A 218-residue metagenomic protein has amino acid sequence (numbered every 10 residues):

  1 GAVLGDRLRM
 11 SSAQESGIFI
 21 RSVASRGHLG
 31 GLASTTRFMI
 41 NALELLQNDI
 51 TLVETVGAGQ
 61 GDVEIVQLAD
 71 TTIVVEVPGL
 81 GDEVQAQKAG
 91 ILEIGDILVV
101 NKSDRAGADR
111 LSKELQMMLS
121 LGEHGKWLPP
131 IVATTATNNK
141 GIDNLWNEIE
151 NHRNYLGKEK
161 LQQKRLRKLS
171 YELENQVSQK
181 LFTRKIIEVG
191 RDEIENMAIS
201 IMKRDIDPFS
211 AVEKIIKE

Functional and structural regions predicted by a protein language model:
G1-G61, L68-V74, E83: Nucleotide-state-sensitive switch-loop elements of NTP-binding domains
E15-I18, L68-T71, E93-D96, K126-P130: Short glycine-/polar-rich loops that comprise or flank the Walker A/P-loop and associated switch/sensor motifs
F19, L52, V99, V132-A133: Structured core elements
T36, E54, I91, N101 (+2 more regions): Residue-level signature of catalytic and energy-coupling elements of molecular machines, predominantly ATP/GTP-dependent
R37, N41-E44, V66, V77 (+5 more regions): Signal for well-folded cores of large energy- and translation-related assemblies
L45-L46, T55-G95, V100, R105-E114 (+1 more regions): Conserved P-loop NTPase nucleotide-binding/switch module
I94-I97, S103-K158: Canonical P-loop GTPase G-domain recognition
A133, N144-E218: Long, well-ordered amphipathic alpha-helical subdomains in the mid-to-C-terminal portions of large enzyme subunits
